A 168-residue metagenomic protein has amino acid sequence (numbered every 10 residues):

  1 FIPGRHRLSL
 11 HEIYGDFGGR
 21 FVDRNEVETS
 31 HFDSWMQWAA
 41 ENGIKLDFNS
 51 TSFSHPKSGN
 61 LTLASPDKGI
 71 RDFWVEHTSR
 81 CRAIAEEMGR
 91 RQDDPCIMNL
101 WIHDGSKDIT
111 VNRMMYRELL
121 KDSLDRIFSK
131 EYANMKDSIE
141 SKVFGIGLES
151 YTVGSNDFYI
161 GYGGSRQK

Functional and structural regions predicted by a protein language model:
F1-Y14, W38: Catalytic domains of carbohydrate-active enzymes, especially glycoside hydrolases
H6, G15, D137-S141: A short acidic/basic microdomain associated with nuclease active sites
L8-H31: Glycine-rich, proline-tolerant flexible connector loops at the mouths of alpha/beta enzymes
S30-Q167: Active-site acidic/histidine proton-transfer and metal-coordination neighborhood in alpha/beta enzyme cores
